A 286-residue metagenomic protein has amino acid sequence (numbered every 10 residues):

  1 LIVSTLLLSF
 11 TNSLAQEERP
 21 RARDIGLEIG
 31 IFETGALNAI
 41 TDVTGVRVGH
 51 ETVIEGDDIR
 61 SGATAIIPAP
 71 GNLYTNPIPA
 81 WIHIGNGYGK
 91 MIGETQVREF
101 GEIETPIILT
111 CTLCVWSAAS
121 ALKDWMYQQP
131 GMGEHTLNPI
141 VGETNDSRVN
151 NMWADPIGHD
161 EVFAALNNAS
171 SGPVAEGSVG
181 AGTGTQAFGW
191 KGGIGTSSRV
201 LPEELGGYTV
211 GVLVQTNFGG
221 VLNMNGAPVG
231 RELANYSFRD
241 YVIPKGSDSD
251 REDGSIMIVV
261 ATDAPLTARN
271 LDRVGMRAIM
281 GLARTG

Functional and structural regions predicted by a protein language model:
L1-S9: Bacterial N-terminal signal peptides
T11-A15: Sec/Tat signal peptide C-region and signal peptidase I cleavage site
Q16-G286: Alpha/propeptide regions of enzymes that mature by internal proteolysis
